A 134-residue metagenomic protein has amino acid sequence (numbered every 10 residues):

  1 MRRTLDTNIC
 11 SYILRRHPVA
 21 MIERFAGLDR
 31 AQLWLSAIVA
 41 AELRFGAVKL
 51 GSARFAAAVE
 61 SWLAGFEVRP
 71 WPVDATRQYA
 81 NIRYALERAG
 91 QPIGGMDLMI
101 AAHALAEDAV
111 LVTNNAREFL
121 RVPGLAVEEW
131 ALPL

Functional and structural regions predicted by a protein language model:
M1, A101, L105-L134: Acidic, PIN/NYN-like endoribonuclease modules and their adjacent C-terminal/linker elements
M1-L35, F45-L63, P133-L134: Short, well-structured N-terminal submotif of metal-dependent ribonuclease cores
D6-T7, M21, L43, Y79 (+2 more regions): Generic structural signal for small/hydrophobic residues in well-ordered secondary structure, especially within
I9-C10, V39, A75, I100 (+1 more regions): Alpha-helix capping/helix-boundary segments
I22, A40, A56-V59, T76-Y79 (+1 more regions): A general structural signal for well-ordered alpha-helical segments in protein cores
A37, P72, A131: Residues at the C-termini of beta-strands that transition into short coil/loop
A53, E67-V112: Active-site neighborhoods of divalent-metal-dependent phosphate/nucleic-acid chemistry enzymes
